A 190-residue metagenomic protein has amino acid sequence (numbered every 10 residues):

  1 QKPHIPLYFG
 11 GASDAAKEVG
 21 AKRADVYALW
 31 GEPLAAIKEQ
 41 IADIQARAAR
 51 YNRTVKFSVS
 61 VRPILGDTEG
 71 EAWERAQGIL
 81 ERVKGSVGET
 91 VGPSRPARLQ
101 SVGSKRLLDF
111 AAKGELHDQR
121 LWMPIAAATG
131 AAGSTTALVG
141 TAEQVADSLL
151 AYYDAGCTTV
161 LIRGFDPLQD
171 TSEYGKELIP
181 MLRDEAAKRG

Functional and structural regions predicted by a protein language model:
Q1-K2: Extracellular/periplasmic catalytic domains that process cell-envelope and extracellular macromolecules
L7-G10, D25-L29, V55-R62, V160-R163: Hydrophobic faces of well-ordered beta-strands that scaffold small-molecule active sites in alpha/beta enzyme cores
A12-S13, G20: C-terminal module of multi-pass small-molecule transporters
A15-A16, T68, S148, D170: Short acidic active-site motifs
K22-R23, A155-G156: Structural motif
G31-I37, I162-G175: Glycine-rich, proline-tolerant flexible connector loops at the mouths of alpha/beta enzymes
E32-Y153, R183-G190: An alpha-helical appendage that flanks or caps ligand/catalytic pockets
